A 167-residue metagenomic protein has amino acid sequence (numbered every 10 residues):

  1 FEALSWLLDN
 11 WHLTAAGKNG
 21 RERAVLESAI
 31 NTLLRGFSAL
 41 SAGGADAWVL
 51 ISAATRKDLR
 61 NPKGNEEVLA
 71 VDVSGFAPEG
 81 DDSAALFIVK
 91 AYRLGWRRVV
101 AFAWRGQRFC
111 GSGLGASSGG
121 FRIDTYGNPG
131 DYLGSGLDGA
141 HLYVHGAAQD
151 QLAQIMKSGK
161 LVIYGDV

Functional and structural regions predicted by a protein language model:
F1-V167: Charge-rich, low-hydrophobicity low-complexity segments
